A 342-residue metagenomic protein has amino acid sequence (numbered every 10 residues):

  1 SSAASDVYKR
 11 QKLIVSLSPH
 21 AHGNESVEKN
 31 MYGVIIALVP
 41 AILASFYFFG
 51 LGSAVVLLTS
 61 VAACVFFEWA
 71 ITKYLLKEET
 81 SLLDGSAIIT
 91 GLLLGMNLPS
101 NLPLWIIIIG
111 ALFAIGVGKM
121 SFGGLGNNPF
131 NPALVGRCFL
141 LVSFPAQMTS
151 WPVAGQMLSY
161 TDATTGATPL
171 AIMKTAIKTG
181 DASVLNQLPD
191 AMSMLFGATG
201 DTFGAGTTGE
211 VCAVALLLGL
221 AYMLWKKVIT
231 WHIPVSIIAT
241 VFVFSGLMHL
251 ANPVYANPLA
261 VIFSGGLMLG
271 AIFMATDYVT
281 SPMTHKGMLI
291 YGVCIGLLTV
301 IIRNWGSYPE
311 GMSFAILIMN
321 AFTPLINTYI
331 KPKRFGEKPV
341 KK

Functional and structural regions predicted by a protein language model:
S1-Y8: Short, small-residue-biased leader/transition segments that mark boundaries at the very start of proteins
I14-N30, T202: Cytosolic juxtamembrane amphipathic/interface segments immediately preceding and feeding into a transmembrane helix
I42-A54: Short, hydrophobic transmembrane alpha-helix segments
L51-A62, N101-I109, T202-A213, Y255-L267: Structural signature of hydrophobic alpha-helical transmembrane segments
E79-I89, I107-I109, N128-R137, H232-A239 (+2 more regions): Cytoplasmic-side transmembrane-helix entry/capping segments in multi-pass membrane proteins
A87, L93-Y160: Membrane-interface helix-loop-helix junctions at boundaries between adjacent transmembrane segments
N127-L217: Long hydrophobic alpha-helical segments that form multi-pass transmembrane helix bundles in integral membrane proteins
P129-A133, P258-L267, M288, S307-M319: Loop-to-transmembrane alpha-helix initiation sites
